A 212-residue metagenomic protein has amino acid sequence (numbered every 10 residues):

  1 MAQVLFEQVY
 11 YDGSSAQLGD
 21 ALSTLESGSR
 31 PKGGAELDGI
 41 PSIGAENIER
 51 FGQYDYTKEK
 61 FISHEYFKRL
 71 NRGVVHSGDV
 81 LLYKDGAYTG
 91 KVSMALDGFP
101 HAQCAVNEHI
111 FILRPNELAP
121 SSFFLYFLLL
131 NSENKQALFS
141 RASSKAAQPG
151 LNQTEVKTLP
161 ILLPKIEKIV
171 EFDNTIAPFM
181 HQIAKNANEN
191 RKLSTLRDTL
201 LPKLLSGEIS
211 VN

Functional and structural regions predicted by a protein language model:
M1-S29, T158, L162-N212: Non-catalytic DNA-recognition/assembly elements of restriction-modification systems
Q3, E7, D20-S23, P41-G44 (+5 more regions): Generic alpha-helical structural context detector
Y10-Y54, E65-N71, Y88, S144: Low-complexity, Lys/Gly-biased intrinsically disordered segments
G44, N71-S132, S144-Q153: A short beta-sheet element
E59-F61: Short glycine-enriched, charge-decorated loop/helix-capping segments at active-site entrances that position
E65-K68, P100, L113-N116, I166-E167 (+1 more regions): Short, contiguous acidic/charged loop-to-helix segments that flank catalytic cores in large enzymes
N134-L138: Periplasmic-binding protein-like
